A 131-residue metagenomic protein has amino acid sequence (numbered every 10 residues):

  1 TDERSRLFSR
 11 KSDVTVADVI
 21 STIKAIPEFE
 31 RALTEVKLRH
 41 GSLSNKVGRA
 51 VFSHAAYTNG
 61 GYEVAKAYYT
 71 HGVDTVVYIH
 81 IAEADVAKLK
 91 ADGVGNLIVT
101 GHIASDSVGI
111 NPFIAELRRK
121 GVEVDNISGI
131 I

Functional and structural regions predicted by a protein language model:
T1-I131: Active-site catalytic microenvironments in core metabolic enzymes, especially phosphate/sugar-handling
